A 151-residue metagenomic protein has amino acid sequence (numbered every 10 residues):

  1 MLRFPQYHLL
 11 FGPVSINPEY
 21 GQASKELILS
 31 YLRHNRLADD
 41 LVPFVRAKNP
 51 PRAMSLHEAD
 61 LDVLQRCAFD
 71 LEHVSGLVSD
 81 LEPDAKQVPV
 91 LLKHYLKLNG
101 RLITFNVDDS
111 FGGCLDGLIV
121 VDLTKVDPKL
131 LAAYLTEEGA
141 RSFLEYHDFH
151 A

Functional and structural regions predicted by a protein language model:
L2-A151: Terminal substrate-recognition subdomain of acyl/acetyltransferases
